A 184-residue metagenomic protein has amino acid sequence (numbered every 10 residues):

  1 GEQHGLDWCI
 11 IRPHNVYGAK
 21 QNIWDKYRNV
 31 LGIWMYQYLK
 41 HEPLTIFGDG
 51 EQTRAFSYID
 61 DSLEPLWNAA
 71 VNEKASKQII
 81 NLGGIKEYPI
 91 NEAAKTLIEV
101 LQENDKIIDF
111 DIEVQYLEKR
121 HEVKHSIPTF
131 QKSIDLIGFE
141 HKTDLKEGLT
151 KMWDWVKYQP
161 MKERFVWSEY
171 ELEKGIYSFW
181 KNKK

Functional and structural regions predicted by a protein language model:
G1-A19, T45: Conserved beta-loop-beta element that borders a ligand/cofactor-binding pocket
A19-K20, L136: Residues that scaffold the ATP/ADP-binding catalytic core of kinase and kinase-like folds
Q21-K26: Short, solvent-exposed loop/turn segments at secondary-structure boundaries
W34: Conserved catalytic/coupling elements of P-loop NTPase cores
Y38-K184: C-terminal substrate-binding subdomain of Rossmann-fold SDR/epimerase-dehydratase oxidoreductases
